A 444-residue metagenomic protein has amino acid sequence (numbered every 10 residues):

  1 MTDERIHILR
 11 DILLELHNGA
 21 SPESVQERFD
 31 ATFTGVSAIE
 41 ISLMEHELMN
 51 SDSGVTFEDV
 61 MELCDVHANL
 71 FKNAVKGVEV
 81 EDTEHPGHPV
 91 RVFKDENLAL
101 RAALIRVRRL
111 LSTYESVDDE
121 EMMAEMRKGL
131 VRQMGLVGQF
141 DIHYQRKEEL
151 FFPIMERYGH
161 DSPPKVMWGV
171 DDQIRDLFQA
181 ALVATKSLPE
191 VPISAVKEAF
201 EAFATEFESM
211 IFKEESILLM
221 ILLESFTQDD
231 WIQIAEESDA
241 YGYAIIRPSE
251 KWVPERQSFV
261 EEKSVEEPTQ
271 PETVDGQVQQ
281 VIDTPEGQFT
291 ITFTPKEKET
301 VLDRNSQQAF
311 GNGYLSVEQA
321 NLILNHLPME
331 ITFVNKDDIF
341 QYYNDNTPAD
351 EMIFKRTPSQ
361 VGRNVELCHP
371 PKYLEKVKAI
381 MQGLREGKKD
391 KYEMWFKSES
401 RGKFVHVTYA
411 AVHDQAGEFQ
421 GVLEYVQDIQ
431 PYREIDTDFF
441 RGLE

Functional and structural regions predicted by a protein language model:
M1-D141, Q145-Y392, F396, K403-V405 (+2 more regions): Small-residue-biased structural context
